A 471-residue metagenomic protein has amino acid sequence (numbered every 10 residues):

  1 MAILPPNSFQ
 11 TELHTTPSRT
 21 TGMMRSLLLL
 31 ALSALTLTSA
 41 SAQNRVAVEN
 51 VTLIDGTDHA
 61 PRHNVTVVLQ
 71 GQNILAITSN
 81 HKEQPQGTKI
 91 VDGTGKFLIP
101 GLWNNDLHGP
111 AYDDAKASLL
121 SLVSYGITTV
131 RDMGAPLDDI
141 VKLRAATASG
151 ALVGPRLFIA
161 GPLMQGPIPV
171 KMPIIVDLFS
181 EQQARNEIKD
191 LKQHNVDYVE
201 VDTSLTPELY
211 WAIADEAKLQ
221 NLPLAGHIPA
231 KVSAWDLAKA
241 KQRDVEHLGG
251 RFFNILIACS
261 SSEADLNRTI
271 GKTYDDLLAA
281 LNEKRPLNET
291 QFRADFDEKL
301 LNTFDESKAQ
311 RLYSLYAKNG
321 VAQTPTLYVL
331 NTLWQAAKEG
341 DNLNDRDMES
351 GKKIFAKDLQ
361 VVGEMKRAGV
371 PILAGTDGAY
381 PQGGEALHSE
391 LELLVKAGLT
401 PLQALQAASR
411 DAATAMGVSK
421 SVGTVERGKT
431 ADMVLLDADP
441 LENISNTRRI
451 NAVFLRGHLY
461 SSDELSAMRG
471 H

Functional and structural regions predicted by a protein language model:
S26-T36: Bacterial N-terminal signal peptides
A40-N44: Boundary at the C-terminal end of the N-terminal hydrophobic targeting segment
V51, V67, Q72, G95 (+13 more regions): Divalent metal-coordination and catalytic microenvironments
L53, T57-I99: Histidine-rich, glycine-flanked metal-binding segment
G93-N105, K116-K299, T303, S307-T332 (+1 more regions): Divalent-metal coordination cores built from histidine and acidic residues
D113-A115, I140, A234-Q242, I255-E263 (+5 more regions): Histidine/acidic-residue-rich catalytic or RNA/ligand-binding cores of hydrolases and nuclease-related proteins
N342-D439: His/Asp/Glu-enriched, well-ordered alpha-helical/loop segment that forms or immediately abuts the divalent-metal
T414, R427-G470: C-terminal cap of metal-dependent C-N hydrolases
